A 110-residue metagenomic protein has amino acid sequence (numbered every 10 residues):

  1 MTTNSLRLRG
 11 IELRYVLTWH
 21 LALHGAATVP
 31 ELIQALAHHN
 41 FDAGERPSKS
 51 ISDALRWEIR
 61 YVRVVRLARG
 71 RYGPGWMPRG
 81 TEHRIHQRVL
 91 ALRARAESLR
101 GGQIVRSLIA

Functional and structural regions predicted by a protein language model:
M1-H20, D42-A110: Phospho-regulated, low-complexity intrinsically disordered regions of nuclear gene-regulatory and chromatin-associated
L23, L36-H39, A43: N-terminal helix-turn-helix DNA-binding core of bacterial DNA-binding proteins
A27-A37: Short acidic, hydrophobic short linear motifs in intrinsically disordered regions
